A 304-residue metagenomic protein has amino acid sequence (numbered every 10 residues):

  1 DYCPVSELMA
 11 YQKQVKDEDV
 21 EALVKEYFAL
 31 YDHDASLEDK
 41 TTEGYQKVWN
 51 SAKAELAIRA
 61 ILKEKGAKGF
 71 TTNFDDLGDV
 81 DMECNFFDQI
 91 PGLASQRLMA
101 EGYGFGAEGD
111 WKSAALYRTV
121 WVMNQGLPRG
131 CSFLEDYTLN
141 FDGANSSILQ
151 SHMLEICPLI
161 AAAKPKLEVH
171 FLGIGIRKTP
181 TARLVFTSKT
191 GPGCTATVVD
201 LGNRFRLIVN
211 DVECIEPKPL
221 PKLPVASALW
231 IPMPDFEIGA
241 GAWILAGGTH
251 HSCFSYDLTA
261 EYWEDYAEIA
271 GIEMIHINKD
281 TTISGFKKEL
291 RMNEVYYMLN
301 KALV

Functional and structural regions predicted by a protein language model:
D1-Y2, T71: Structured core elements
Y2-E18: Terminal amphipathic helices with adjacent charged low-complexity linkers/tails
D19, L23, Y27-V304: Anaerobic metallocofactor- and corrinoid-dependent redox/one-carbon enzyme cores, especially those from methanogenesis
